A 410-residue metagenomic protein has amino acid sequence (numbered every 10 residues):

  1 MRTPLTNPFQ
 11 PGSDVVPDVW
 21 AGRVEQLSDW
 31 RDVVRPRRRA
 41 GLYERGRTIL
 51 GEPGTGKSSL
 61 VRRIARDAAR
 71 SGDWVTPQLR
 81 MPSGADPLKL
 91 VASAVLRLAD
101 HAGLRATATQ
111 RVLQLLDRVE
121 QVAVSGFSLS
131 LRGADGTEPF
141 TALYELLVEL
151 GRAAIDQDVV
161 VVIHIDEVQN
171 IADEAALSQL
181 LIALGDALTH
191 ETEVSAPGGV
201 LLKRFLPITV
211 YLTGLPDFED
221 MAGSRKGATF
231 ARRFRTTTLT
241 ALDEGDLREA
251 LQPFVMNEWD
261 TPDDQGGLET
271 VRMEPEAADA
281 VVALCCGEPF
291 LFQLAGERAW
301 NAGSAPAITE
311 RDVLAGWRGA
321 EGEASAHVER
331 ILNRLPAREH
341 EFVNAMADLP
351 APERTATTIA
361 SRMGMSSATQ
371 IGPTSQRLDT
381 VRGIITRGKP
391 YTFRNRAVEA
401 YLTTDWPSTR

Functional and structural regions predicted by a protein language model:
M1-R45, V160, T192-A196, K203: A short, basic N-terminal segment
Y43-S178, L206-I208, T369: P-loop NTPase nucleotide-binding core
L50-G51, E276-F290: A short helix-loop-helix "switch/interaction" segment in the helical subdomain of ASCE P-loop NTPases
I155-D158, N170-K226: Sensor-1/coupling segment of RecA-like P-loop NTPase cores
S224-A241: A short helix-turn-beta junction within AAA+ P-loop NTPase domains corresponding to the substrate/partner-engaging
L239-P275, L284, A295: Conserved small helical "lid"/interfacial subdomain of P-loop NTPases
A283, G287, Q293-A368, P373: Winged-helix-like regulatory helical subdomains adjacent to P-loop NTPase cores
V398-R410: Short, amphipathic alpha-helical interaction segments positioned at domain boundaries
